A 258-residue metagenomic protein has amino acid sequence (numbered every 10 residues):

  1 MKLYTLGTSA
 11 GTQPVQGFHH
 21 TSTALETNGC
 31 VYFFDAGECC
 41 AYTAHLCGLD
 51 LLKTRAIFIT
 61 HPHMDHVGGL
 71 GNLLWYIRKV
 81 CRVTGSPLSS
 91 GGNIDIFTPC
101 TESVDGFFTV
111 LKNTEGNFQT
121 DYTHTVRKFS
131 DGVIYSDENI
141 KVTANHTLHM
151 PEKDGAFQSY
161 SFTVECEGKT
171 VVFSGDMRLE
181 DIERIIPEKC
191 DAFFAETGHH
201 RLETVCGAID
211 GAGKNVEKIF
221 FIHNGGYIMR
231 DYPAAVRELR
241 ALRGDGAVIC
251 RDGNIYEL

Functional and structural regions predicted by a protein language model:
M1-L49, H124-E180, D252-L258: Core dinuclear metal-dependent hydrolase active-site scaffold
K2, N93-D95, E217-K218: Residues at the starts of beta-strands that form the adenosine-phosphate
A10-G11, M64, T101-S103, L148-H149 (+1 more regions): Short histidine/acidic/glycine/proline-rich micro-motifs that form metal- and phosphate-coordinating active-site loops
C30-F33, C166-K169, I186-R201: Acidic/glycine-enriched edge-of-secondary-structure segments
F33-G37, R55-P62, T98-P99, V172-D176 (+3 more regions): Active-site neighborhood of phospho(di)ester-bond hydrolases with catalytic His/Asp-centered motifs
C39-D95, K189-D191: Active-site metal-binding motif and surrounding structural segment of the metallo-beta-lactamase
L88-Q158, R240, G244-I255: Metallo-beta-lactamase
G132, E180-A192, H200-L258: Binuclear metal-ion centers of metallo-dependent hydrolases, dominated by the metallo-beta-lactamase
